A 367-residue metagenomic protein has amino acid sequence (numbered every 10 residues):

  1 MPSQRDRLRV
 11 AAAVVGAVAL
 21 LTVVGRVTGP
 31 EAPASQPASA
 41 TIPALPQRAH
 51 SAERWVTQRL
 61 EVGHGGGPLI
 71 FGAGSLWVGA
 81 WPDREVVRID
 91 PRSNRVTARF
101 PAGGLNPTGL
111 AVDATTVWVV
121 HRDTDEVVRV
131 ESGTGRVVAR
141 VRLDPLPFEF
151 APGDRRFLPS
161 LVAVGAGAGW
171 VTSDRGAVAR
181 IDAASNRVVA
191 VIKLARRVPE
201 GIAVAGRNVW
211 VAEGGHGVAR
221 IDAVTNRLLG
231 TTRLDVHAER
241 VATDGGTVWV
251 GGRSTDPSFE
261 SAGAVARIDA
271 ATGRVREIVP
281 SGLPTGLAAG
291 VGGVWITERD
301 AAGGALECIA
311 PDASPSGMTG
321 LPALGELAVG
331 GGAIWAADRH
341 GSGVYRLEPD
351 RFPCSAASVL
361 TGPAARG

Functional and structural regions predicted by a protein language model:
P2, A12-G367: Predominantly soluble domains enriched in secretory-pathway, periplasmic, or organellar proteins
R5-L8: Bacterial N-terminal signal peptides that target proteins for export
